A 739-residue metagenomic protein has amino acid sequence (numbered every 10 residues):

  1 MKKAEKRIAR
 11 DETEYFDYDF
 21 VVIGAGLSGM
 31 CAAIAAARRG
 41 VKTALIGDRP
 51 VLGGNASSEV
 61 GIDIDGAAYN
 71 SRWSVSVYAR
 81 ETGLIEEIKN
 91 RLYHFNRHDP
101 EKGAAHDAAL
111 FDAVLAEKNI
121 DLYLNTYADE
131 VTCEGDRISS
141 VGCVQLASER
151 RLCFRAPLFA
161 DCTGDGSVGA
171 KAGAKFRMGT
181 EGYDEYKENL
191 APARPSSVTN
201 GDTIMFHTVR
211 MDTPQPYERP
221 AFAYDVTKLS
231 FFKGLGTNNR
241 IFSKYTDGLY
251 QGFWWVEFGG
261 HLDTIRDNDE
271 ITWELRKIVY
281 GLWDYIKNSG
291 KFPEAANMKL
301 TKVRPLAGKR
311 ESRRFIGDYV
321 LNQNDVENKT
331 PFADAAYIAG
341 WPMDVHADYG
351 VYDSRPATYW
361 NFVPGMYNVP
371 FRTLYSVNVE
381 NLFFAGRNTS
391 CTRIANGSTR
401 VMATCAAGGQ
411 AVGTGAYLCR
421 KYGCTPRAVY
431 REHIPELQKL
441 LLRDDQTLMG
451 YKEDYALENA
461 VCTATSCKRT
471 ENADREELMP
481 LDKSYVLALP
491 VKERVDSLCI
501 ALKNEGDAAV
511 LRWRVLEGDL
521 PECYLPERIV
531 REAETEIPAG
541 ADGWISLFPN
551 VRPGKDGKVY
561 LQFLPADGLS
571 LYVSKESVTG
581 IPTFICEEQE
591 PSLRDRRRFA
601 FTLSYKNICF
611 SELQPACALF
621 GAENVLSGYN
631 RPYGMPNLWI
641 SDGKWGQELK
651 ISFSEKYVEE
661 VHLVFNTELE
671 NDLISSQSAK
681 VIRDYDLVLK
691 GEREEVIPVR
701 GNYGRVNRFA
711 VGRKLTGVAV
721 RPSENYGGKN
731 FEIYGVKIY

Functional and structural regions predicted by a protein language model:
R7-Y15, A35, V41-K42, G47-R137 (+5 more regions): Conserved N-terminal/central alpha/beta ligand/cofactor-binding core
E14-G26: Beta1/beta-strand and adjacent pyrophosphate-binding region of the FAD-binding site in flavoprotein oxidoreductases
G29: N-terminal Rossmann-fold NAD(P) dinucleotide-binding loop
N55, N125, A147-L158, C162-R494 (+4 more regions): Flavin (FAD/FMN)-binding glycine-rich loop and adjacent Rossmann-like elements that form
T132-C153: Conserved beta-strand-loop-beta-strand element in the redox core of flavoprotein oxidoreductases
S484-V486, K492, C499-E505, V510-L525 (+2 more regions): Aromatic, loop-rich ligand-recognition surfaces of beta-strand-rich domains
S497, N550-G568, V711-S723: Noncatalytic modules at the cell exterior or secretory-pathway interfaces, chiefly beta-strand-rich lectin/adhesion
L564-M635, G727-Y739: Short, surface-exposed beta-strand/loop patches at domain edges that form aromatic-rich interfacial subsites
